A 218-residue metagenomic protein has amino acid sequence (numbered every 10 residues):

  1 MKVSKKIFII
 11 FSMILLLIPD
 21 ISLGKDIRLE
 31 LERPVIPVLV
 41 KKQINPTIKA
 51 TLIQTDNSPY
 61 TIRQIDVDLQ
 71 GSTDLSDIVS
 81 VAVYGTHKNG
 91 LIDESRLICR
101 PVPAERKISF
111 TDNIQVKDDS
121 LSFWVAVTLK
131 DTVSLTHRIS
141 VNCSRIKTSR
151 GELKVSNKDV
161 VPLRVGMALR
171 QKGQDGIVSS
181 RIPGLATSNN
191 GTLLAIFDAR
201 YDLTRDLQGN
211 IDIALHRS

Functional and structural regions predicted by a protein language model:
M1-I9: Bacterial N-terminal signal peptides that target proteins for export
I9-I18: Bacterial N-terminal signal peptides
L23-Y60, D68-G71, G85-F110, D131-S134 (+1 more regions): Serine/threonine-rich, low-complexity linker/repeat segments that form flexible spacers/stalks
I44-P46, E94-S109, K117-W124, T128 (+2 more regions): Asp-box/BNR beta-propeller blade signature and adjacent active/binding-site loops in extracellular glycan-interacting
S58-R63, D77-V81, H137: Short beta-strand/loop motifs in extracellular/secreted proteins, especially within beta-sandwich accessory domains
I62-I65, W124-V125: Short, structured motif recognition centered on aromatic/hydrophobic residues
D66, V79-Y84, A214: Beta-strand signatures of extracellular beta-sandwich domains
